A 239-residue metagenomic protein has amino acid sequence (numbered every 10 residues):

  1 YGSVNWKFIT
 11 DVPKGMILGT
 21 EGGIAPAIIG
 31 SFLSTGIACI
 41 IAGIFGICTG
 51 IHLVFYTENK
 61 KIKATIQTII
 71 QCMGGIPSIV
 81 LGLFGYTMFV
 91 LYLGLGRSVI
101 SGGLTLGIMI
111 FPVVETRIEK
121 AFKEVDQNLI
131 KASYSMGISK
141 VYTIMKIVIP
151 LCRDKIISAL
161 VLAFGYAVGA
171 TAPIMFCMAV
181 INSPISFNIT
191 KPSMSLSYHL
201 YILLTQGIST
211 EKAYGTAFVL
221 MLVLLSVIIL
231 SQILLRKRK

Functional and structural regions predicted by a protein language model:
Y1-A25, I29, Y214-K239: N-terminal, non-cleaved signal-anchor transmembrane helix
G22-H52, L160: Transmembrane alpha-helix signature in integral membrane proteins
A38-I70, L83, Q232-R236: Transmembrane-helix boundary motif in ABC transporter permease subunits
L53, E119-K123, Q127, V161 (+1 more regions): C-terminal transmembrane helix and the adjacent membrane-cytosol boundary/short C-terminal tail of inner/organellar
Q71-L106: Generic hydrophobic transmembrane alpha-helix motif, especially the helices
P77, M136-G137, P150: Glycine/proline-centered hinge or cleavage motifs at structural transition points of membrane proteins
I118, K140-M178: Transmembrane alpha-helices
I174-M221: Interhelical loop and adjacent transmembrane-helix boundary motif in polytopic membrane transport permeases
